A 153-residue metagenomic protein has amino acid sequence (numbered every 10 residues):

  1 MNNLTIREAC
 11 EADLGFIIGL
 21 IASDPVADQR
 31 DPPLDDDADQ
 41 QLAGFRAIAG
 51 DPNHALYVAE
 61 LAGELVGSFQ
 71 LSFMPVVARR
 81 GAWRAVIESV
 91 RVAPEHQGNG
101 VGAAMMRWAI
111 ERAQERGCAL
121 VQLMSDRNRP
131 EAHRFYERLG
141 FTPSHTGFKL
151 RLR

Functional and structural regions predicted by a protein language model:
T5-G19: A short beta-loop-alpha structural element at the N-terminal edge of CoA-dependent acyl/N-acetyltransferase catalytic
A22-G44: Conserved GNAT-fold acetyl-CoA-binding loop/helix
R46-V58, V86: A short helix-loop-beta-strand connector motif used in the catalytic cores of GNAT acetyltransferases and, in some
V58, E64-F73, R91: Conserved beta-strand in the GNAT
V76-I87, Q97, P143-S144: A conserved beta-turn-beta hairpin within the catalytic core of GNAT-like acetyltransferases that forms part
S89-V92, G98-E111, R138: Conserved acetyl-CoA-binding loop-helix of GNAT-fold acetyltransferases
M106, A113-M124: Conserved GNAT acetyl-CoA-binding A-motif
Q122-A132, K149-R151: Conserved beta-strand-loop-alpha-helix junction that forms the acyl-donor binding cleft
